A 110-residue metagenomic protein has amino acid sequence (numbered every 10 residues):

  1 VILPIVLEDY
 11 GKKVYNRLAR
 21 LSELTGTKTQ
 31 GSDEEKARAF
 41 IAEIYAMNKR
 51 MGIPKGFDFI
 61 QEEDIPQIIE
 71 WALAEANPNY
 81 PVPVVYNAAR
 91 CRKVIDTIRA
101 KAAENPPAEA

Functional and structural regions predicted by a protein language model:
V1-K28: Catalytic phosphate/nucleotide-handling subdomain of diverse soluble enzymes
L18, S22-A110: C-terminal charged capping/lid subdomain of soluble metabolic enzymes
